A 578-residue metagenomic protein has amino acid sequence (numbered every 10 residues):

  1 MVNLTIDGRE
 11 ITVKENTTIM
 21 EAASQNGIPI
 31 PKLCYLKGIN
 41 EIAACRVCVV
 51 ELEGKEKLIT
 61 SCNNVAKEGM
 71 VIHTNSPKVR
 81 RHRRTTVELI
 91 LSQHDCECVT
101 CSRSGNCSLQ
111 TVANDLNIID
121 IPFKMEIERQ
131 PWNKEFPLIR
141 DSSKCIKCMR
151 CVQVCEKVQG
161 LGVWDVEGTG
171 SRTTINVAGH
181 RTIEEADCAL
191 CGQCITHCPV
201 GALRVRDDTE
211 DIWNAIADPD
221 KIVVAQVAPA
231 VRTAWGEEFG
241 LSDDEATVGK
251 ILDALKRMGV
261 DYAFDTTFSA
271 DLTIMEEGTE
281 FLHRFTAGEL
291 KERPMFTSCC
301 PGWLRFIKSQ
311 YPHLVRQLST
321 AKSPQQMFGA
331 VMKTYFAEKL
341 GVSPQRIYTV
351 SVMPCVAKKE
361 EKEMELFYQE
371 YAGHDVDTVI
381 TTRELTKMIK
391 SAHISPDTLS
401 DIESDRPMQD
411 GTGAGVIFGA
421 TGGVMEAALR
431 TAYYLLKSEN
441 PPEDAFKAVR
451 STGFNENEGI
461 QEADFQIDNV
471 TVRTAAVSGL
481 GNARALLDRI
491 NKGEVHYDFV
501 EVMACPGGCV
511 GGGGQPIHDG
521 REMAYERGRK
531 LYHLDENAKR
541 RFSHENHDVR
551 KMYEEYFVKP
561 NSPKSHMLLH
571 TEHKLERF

Functional and structural regions predicted by a protein language model:
M1-D7: Eukaryote-biased recognition of intrinsically disordered, low-complexity regulatory segments
R9-I11: Structural motif
V13-N75, V79, R206-F578: Iron-sulfur-associated redox domains of electron-transfer enzymes in respiratory and anaerobic energy metabolism
R46-L190, T196, L203-D218, I222: Fe-S ferredoxin-like electron-transfer domains and their immediately adjacent linker/connector regions across
